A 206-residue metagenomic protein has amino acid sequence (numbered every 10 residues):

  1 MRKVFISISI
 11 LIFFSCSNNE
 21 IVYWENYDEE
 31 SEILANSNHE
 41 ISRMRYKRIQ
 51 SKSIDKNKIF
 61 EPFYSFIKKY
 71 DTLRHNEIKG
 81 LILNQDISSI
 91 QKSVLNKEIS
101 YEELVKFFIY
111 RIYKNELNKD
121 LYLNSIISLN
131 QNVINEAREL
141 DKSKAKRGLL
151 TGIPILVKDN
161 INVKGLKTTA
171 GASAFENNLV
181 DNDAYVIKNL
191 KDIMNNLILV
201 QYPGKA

Functional and structural regions predicted by a protein language model:
R2-I8: Sec-dependent signal peptide recognition, specifically the positively charged N-region followed immediately by
I10-L11, E116: Short, linear, compositionally biased motifs with a strong N-terminal bias
F14-S15: C-terminal motif of bacterial Sec signal peptides marking the signal peptidase cleavage site
N19-E176: Short, well-ordered alpha-helical
T168-V186, K191: Peri-catalytic substrate-binding/gating loops that frame the active-site cleft of hydrolases
D183-A206: Short glycine/serine-rich loop segments
